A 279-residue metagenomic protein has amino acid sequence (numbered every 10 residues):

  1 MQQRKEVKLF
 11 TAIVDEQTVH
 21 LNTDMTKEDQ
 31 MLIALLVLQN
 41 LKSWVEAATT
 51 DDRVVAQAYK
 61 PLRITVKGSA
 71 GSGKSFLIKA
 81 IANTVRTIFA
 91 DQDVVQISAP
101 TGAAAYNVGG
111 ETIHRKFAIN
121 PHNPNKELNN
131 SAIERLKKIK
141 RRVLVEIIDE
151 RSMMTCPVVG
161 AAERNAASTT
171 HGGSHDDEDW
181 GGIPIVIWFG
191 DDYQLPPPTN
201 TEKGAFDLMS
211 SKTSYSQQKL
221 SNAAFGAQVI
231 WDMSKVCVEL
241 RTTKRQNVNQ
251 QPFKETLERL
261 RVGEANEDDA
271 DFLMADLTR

Functional and structural regions predicted by a protein language model:
M1-R279: Conserved ATP-binding/catalytic motifs of P-loop helicase motor domains
